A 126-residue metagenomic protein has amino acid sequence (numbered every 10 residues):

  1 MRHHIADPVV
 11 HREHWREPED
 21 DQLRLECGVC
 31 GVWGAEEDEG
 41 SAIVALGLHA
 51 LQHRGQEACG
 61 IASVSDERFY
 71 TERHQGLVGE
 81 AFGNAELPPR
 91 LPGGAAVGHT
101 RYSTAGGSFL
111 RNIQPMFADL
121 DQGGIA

Functional and structural regions predicted by a protein language model:
M1-A126: N-terminal glutamine amidotransferase
